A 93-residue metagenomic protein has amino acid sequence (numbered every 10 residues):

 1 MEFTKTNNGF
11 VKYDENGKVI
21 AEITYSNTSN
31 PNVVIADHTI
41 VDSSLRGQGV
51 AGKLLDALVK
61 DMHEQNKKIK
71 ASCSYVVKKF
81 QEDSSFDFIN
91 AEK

Functional and structural regions predicted by a protein language model:
M1-F10: Active-site rim helix/loop that mediates acceptor-substrate recognition in acyltransferases
G9-I20: Conserved beta-hairpin
K18-S26, I35: Conserved beta-strand in the GNAT
T28-A36, K68: A conserved beta-turn-beta hairpin within the catalytic core of GNAT-like acetyltransferases that forms part
T39-R46: A short, internal acetyl-CoA/4′-phosphopantetheine-binding micro-motif in the GNAT/acyltransferase core
G47-L58: Conserved acetyl-CoA-binding loop-helix of GNAT-fold acetyltransferases
D61-K93: C-terminal structural segments of small proteins and small subunits
